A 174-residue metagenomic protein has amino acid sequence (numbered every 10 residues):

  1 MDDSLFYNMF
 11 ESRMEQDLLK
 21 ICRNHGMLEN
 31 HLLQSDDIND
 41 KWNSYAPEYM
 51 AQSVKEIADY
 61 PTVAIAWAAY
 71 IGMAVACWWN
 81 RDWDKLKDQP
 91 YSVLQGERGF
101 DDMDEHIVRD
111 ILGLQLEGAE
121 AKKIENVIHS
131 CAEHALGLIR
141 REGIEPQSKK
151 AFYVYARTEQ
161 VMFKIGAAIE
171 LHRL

Functional and structural regions predicted by a protein language model:
M1-L174: Intrinsic-disorder/low-complexity detector
